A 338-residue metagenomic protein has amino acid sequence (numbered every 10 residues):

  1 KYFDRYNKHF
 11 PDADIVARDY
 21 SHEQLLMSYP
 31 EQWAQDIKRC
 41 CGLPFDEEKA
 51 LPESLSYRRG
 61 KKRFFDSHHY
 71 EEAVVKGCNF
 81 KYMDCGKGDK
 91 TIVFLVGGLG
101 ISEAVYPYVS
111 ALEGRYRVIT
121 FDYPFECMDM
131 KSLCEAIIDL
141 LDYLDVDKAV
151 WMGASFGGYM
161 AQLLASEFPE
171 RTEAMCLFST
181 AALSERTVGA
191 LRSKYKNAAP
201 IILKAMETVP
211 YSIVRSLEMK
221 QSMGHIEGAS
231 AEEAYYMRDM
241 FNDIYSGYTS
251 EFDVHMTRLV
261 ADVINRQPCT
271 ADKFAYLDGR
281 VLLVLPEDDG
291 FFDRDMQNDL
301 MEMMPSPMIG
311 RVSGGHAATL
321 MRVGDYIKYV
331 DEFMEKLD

Functional and structural regions predicted by a protein language model:
K1, L277, L283-L285: Short beta-strand/loop motif that positions the catalytic acidic residue of the alpha/beta-hydrolase fold
K1-Y2, G290-M296: Conserved alpha/beta-hydrolase "acid-adjacent" motif
S21-E31, F291, G314-I327: Catalytic histidine-centered segment of alpha/beta-hydrolase-like enzymes
Q32, I119-M152: Active-site loop/oxyanion-hole signature of alpha/beta-hydrolase fold enzymes
C78-C127: Conserved HGGG/HGGXW glycine-rich cap/lid loop of the alpha/beta-hydrolase fold
G153-G157, A161: Gly/Ala-rich beta-loop-alpha elbow adjacent to hydrolase catalytic centers
M175-T208: Flexible "cap/lid" loop of the alpha/beta hydrolase fold
R186-V188, V209-F274: Conserved alpha/beta-hydrolase catalytic His-Asp/Glu region
